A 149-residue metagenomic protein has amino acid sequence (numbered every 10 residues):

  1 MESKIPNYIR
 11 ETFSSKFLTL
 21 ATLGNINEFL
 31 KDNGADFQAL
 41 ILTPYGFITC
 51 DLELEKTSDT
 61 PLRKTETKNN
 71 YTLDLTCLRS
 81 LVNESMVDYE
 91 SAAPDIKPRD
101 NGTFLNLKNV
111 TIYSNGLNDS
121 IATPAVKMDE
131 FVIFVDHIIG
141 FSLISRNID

Functional and structural regions predicted by a protein language model:
E2-D149: Conserved RNA-binding domains used in RNP assembly and mRNA/RNA metabolism
